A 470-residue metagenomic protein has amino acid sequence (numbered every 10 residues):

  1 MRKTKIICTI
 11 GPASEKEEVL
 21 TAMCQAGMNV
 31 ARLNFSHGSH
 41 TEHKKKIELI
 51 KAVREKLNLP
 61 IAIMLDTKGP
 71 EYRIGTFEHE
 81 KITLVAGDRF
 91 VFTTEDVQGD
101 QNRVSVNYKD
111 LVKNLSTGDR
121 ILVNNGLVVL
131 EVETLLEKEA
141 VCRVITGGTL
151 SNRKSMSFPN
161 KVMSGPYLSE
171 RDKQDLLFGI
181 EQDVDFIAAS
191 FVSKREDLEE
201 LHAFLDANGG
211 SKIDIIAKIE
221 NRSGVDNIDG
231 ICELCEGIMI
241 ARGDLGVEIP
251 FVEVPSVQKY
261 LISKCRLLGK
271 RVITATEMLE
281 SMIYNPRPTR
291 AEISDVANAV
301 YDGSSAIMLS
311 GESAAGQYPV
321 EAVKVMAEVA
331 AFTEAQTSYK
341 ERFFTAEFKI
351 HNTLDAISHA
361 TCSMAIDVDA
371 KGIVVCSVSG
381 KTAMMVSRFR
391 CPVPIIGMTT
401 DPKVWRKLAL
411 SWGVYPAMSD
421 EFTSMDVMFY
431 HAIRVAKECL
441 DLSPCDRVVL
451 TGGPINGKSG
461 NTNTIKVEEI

Functional and structural regions predicted by a protein language model:
M1-I470: Non-catalytic helical/linker scaffolds that mediate oligomerization, partner binding, and domain coupling around large
